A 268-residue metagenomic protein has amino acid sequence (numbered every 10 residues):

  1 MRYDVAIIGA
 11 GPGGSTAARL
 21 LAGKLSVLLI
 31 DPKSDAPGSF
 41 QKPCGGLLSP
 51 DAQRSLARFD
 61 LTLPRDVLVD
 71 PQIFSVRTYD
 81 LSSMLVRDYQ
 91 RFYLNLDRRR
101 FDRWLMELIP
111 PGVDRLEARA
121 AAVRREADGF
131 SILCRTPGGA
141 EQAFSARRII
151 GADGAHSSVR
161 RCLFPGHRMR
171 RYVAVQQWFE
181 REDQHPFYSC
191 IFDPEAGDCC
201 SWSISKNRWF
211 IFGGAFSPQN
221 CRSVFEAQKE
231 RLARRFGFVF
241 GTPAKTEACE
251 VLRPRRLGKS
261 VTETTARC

Functional and structural regions predicted by a protein language model:
M1, R58-R65, Q72-C162, R168-Y172: Conserved N-terminal helical subregion
D4, R147, A266: Conserved acidic residues
A6, A10, L20-P43: Glycine-rich FAD pyrophosphate-binding loop
G14: N-terminal Rossmann-fold NAD(P) dinucleotide-binding loop
A17, G23, S39, R125 (+1 more regions): Short glycine-/acidic-enriched loop or helix-start segments at secondary-structure transitions that form or flank
S34-V76: N-terminal FAD cofactor-binding segment of flavoenzymes
H156-R234: Conserved FAD-binding catalytic core of PHBH/FMO-like flavoproteins
Q219-C268: FAD/FMN-dependent oxidoreductases across multiple families
